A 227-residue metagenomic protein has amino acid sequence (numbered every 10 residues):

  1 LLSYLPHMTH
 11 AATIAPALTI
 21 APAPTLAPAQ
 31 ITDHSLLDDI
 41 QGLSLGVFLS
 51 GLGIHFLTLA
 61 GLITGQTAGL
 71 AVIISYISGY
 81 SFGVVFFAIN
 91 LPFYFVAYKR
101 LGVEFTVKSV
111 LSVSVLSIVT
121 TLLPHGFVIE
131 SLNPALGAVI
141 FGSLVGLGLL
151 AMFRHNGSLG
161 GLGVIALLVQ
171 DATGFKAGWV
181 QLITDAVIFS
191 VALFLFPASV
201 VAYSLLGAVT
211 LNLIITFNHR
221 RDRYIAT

Functional and structural regions predicted by a protein language model:
Y4, T9-I20, P24-T227: Core subunits and conserved enzymes of cellular information-processing and envelope-translocation systems across
